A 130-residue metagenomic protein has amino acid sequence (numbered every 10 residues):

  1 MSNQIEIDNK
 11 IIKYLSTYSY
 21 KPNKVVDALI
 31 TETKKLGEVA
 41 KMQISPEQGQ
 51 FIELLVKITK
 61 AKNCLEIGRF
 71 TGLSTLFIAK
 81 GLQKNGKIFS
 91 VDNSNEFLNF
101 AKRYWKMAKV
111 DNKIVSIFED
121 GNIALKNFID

Functional and structural regions predicted by a protein language model:
M1-K24, E38: N-terminal auxiliary segments of SAM/dcSAM-dependent transferases
S19-K21, G37-Q50, K57: Conserved SAM-binding loop and adjacent beta-strand
L29: Beta-strand-loop-alpha "switch" segments that mediate conformational coupling across diverse proteins
L36-G37, G86: Short amphipathic alpha-helical segments at helix-loop
P46-D130: S-adenosylmethionine/decaboxylated-SAM
